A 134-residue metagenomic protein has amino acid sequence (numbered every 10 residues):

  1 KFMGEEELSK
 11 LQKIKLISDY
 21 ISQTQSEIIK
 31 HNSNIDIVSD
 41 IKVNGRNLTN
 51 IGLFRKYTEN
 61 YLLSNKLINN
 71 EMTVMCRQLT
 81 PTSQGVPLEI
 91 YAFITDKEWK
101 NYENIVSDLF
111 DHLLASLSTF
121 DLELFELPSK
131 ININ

Functional and structural regions predicted by a protein language model:
K1-N134: Structured, soluble regulatory/oligomerization domains located on the cytosolic or IMS-facing side of membrane proteins
